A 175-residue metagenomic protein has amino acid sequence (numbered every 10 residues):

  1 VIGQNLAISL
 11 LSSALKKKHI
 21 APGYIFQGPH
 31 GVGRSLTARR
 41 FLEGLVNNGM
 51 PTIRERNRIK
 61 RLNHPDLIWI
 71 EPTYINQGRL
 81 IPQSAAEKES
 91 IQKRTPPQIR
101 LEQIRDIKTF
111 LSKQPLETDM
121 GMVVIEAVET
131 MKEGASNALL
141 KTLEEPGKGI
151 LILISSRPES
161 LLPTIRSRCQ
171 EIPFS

Functional and structural regions predicted by a protein language model:
V1-G134: Clamp-loader machinery-focused feature within the broader ASCE/P-loop NTPase space
T109, K141, S167: Conserved adenine-binding aromatic site and its adjacent loop/helix in ATP-hydrolyzing domains
S112-K113, N137-L153: Conserved catalytic/switch belt of AAA+ P-loop NTPases
V124-A127, I152-I154, P173-F174: Conserved beta-strand segments of the P-loop GTPase G domain that flank and frequently precede/overlap
A127-M131, P146, P158: Conserved Walker B
S156-L162: Short, glycine/polar-rich helix-capping loops at beta-to-alpha or helix-loop-helix junctions that flank or form
P163-S175: A short helix-turn-beta junction within AAA+ P-loop NTPase domains corresponding to the substrate/partner-engaging
